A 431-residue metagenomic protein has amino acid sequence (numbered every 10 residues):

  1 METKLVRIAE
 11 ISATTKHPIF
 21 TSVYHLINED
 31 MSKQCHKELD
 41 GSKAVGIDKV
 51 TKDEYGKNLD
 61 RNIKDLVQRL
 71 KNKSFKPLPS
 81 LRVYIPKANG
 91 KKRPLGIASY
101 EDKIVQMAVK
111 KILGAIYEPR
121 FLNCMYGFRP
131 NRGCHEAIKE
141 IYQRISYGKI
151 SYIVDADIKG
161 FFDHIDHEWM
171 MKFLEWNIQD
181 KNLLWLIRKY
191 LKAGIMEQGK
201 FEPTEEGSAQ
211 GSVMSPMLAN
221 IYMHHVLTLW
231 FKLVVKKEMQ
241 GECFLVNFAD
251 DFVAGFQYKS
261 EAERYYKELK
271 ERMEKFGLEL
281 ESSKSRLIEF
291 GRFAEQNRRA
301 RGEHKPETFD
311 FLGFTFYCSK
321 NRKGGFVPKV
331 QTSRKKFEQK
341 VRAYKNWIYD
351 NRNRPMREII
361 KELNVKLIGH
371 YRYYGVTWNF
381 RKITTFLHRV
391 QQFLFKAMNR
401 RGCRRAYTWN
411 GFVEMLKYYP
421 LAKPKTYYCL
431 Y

Functional and structural regions predicted by a protein language model:
M1-V23, D30: Charged, compositionally biased N-terminal leader segments and the immediate start of the first structured element
I27-K33, P79-L81, A88, L191 (+1 more regions): Core structural elements
K33-K92: Phosphate/adenylate-binding "loop-and-lid" substructures adjacent to NTP/NAD/dNTP-binding pockets in NTP-dependent
R69-Y84, A88, R120-F290: Conserved polymerase palm-domain catalytic core
M125, P203-S208, V327-K329, K345-I359 (+2 more regions): Short, solvent-exposed helix-loop connector elements
K192, L280-P355: A conserved non-catalytic segment of reverse transcriptases and RNA-directed RNA polymerases corresponding to the late
F244-F248, S285-F293, L363-K366, I383-Q391 (+1 more regions): A glycine-rich phosphate-binding loop feature that marks nucleotide/adenosyl-phosphate handling sites
F380-Y431: A terminal-accessory region detector
